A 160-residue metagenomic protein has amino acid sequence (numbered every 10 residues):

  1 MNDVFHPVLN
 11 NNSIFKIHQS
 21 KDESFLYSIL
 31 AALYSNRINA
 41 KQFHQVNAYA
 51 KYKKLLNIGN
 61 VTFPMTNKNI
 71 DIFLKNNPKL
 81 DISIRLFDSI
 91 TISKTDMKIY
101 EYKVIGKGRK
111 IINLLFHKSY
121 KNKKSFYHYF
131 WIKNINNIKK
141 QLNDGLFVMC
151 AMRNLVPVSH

Functional and structural regions predicted by a protein language model:
N2-L56: Active-site nucleophile-adjacent alpha helix/oxyanion-hole segment immediately C-terminal to the catalytic cysteine
S13-I17, N67-H160: Deubiquitinase catalytic domains
I38-L74, P78-I82: Catalytic-core signature of thiol
